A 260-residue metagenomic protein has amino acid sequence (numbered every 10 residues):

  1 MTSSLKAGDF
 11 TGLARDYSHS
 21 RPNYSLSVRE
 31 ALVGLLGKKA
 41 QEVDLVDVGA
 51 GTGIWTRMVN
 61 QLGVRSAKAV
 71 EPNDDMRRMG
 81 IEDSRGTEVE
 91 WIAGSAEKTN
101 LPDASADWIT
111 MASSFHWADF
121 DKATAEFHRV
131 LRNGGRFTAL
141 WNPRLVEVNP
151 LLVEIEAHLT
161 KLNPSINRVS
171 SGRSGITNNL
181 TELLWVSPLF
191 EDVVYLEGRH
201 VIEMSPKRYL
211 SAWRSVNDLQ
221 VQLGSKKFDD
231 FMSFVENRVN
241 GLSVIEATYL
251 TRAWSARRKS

Functional and structural regions predicted by a protein language model:
M1-A40: Conserved class I S-adenosyl-L-methionine
V46, T52-K98: Class I SAM-dependent methyltransferase SAM/SAH-binding core
E97-W108: A short acidic, Gly/Pro-enriched loop at the edge of an enzyme's catalytic core that lines a small-molecule cofactor
A112-S113: Short catalytic micro-motifs in class I SAM-dependent methyltransferases
A118-F127: A short, conserved alpha-helix within the catalytic core of class I
H128, R132-H200: Conserved catalytic/acceptor-binding region of the Class I
I176-S260: Conserved Class I S-adenosyl-L-methionine
